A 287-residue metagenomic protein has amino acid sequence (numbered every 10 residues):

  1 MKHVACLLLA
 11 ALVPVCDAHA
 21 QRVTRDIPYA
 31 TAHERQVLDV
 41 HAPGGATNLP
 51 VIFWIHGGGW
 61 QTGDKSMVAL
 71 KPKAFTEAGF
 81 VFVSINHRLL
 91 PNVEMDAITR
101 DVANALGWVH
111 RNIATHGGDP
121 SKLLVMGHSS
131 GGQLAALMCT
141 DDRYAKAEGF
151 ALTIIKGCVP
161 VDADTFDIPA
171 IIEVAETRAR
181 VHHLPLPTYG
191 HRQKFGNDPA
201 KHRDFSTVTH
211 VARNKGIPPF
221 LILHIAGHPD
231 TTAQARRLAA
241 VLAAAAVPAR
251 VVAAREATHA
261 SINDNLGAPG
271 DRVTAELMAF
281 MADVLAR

Functional and structural regions predicted by a protein language model:
A5-P14: Bacterial N-terminal signal peptides
L12, H19-R287: Alpha/beta-hydrolase superfamily serine-hydrolase fold, recognizing
